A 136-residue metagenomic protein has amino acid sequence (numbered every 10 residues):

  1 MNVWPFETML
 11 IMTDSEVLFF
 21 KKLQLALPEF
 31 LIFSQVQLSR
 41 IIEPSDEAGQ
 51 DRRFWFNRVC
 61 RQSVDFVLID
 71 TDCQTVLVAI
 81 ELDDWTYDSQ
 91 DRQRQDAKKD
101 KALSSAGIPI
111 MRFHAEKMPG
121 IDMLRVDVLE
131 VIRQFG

Functional and structural regions predicted by a protein language model:
M1-S15: Interdomain/boundary linker segments immediately adjacent to catalytic/signaling cores
I11, Q35-L77: Active-site metal-binding core of divalent-cation-utilizing nuclease and nuclease-like domains
S15-F19, Q95: Conserved alpha-helical elements of sugar-nucleotide-dependent glycosyltransferases
A26-I32: Short secondary-structure junctions
E47-G49, R125-E130: Short low-complexity, flexible loop/linker segments enriched in glycine and/or proline with clustered acidic
V64-D127: Basic, amphipathic alpha-helical patches used to engage nucleic acids or provide basic targeting signals, exemplified
R133-G136: Membrane-proximal, solvent-exposed terminal domains/tails of membrane-associated proteins
